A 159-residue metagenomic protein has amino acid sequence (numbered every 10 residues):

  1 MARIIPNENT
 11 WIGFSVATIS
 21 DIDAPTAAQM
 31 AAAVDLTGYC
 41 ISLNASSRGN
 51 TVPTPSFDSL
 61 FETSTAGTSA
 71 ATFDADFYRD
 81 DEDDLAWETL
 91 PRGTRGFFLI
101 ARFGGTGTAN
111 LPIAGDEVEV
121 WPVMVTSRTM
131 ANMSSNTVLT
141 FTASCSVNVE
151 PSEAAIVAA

Functional and structural regions predicted by a protein language model:
M1-I5, S146, E150-A159: Viral virion structural and adsorption modules
A2-R79, P122-L139: Solvent-exposed edge beta-strands and adjacent loop segments that serve as assembly or binding interfaces
D58-N110: Structured, beta-strand-rich domain cores that present glycine/charged loop surfaces used to bind extended ligands
T89-T94, L139-A143, V157-A159: Short intrinsically disordered coil segments
G104-A154: Short beta-strand and beta-hairpin "edge-sheet" elements
